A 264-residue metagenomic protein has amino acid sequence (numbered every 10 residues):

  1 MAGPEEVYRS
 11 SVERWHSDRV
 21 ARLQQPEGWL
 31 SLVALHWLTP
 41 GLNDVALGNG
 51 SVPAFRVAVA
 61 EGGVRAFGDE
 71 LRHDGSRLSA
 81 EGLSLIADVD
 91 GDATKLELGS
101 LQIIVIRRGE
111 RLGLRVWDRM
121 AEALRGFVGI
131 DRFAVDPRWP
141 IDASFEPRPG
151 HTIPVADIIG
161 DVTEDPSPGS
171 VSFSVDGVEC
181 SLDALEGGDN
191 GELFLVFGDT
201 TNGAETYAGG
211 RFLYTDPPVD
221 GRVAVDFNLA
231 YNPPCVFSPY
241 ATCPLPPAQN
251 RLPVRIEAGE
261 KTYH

Functional and structural regions predicted by a protein language model:
H16-A54: N-terminal beta-hairpin/loop module of FHA
L38-G91: Forkhead-associated
G50-R65, L71, L101-R107, A143 (+1 more regions): Broad, structure-driven detector of short, well-ordered beta-strand segments within folded domains
V59-E61, S84-L85, R107-R111, D183-E192 (+1 more regions): A short, sequence-level motif marking secondary-structure junctions
L85, I103, I130, S170 (+1 more regions): Beta-strand-rich interaction surfaces with strong enrichment in secreted/lumenal proteins
E97-S167, S174: Surface-exposed beta-loop interaction hotspot
S172-V219, N228: Acidic/His-leaning functional-site neighborhoods
N202, R222-A224, N228-H264: Extended, aromatic/histidine-rich regions of cofactor-dependent oxidoreductases associated with respiratory
